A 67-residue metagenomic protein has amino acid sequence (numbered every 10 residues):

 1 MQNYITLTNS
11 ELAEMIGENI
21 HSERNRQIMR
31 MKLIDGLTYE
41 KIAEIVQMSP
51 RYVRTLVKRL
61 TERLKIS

Functional and structural regions predicted by a protein language model:
M1-N3: General nucleic-acid-binding
I5-R24: Short, Lys/Arg-enriched anionic-surface-contact patches
H21-D35: Short amphipathic alpha helix immediately N-terminal
K41-V46: Short alpha-helical "recognition helix" segments of helix-turn-helix
R51: Key DNA-contact positions within bacterial/archaeal DNA-binding proteins
L60-S67: C-terminal flanking helix
